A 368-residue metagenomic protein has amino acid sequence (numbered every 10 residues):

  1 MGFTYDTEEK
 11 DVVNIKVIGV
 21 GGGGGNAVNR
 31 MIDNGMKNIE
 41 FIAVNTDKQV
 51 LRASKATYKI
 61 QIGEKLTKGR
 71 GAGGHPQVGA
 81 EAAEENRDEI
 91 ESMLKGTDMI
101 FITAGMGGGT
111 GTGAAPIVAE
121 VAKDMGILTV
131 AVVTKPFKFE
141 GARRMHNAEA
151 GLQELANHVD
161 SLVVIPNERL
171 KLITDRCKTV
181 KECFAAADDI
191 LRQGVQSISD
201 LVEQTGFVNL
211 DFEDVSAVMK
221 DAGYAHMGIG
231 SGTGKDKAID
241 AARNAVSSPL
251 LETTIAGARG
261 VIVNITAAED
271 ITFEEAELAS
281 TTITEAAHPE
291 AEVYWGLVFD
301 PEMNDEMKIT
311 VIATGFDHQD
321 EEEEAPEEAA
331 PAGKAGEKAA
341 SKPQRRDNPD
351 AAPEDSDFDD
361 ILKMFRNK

Functional and structural regions predicted by a protein language model:
M1-K368: Tubulin/FtsZ superfamily GTPase core signature
